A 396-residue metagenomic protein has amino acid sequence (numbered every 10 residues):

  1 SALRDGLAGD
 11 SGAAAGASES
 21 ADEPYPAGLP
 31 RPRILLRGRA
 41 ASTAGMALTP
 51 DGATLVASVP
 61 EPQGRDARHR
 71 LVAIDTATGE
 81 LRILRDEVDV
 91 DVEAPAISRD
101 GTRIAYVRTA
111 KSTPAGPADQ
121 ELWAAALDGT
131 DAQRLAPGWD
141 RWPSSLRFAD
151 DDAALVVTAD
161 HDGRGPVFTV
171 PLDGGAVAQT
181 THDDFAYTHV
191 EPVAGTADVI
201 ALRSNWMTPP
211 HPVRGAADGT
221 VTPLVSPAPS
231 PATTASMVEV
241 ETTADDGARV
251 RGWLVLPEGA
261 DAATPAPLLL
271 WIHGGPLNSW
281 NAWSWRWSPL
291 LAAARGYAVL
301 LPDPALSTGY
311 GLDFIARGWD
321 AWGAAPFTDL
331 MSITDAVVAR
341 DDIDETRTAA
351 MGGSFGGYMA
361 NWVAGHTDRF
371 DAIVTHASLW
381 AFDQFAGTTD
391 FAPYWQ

Functional and structural regions predicted by a protein language model:
S1, L7-A21, L36-T43, S58-L71 (+6 more regions): A flexible loop/linker signature enriched in serine peptidases of the S9 family
S1, P24, P30-R33, A44-G45 (+9 more regions): Non-catalytic accessory segments flanking enzyme active sites
R4-G6, D75-G79, A126-T130, P171-G175 (+1 more regions): Short loop/turn segments that connect beta-strands within beta-propeller blades
P50-D51, R99-D100, D150-D151, V193-G195: Residue-level detector of Asp-centered blade-edge/turn motifs that repeat once per structural unit in beta-propeller
L55, G101-A105, A154-V156, V199-I200: Hydrophobic beta-strand positions that form the internal "hydrophobic ladder" of WD40/Gbeta-like beta-propeller blades
A263-G274: Short beta-strand element of the alpha/beta-hydrolase
L268, A293-D303: A fold-wide structural signal in alpha/beta-hydrolase
P302-Q396: Active-site-proximal cap/loop segments of hydrolase catalytic domains
